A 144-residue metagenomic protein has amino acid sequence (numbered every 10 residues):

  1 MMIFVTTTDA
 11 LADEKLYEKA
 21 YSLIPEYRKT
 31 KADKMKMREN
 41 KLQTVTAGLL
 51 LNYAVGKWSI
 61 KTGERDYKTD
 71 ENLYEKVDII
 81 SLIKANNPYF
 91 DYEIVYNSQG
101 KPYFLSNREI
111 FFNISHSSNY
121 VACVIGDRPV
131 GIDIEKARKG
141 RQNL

Functional and structural regions predicted by a protein language model:
M1-L144: Core catalytic alpha/beta fold that binds nucleotide/phospho-ligands
